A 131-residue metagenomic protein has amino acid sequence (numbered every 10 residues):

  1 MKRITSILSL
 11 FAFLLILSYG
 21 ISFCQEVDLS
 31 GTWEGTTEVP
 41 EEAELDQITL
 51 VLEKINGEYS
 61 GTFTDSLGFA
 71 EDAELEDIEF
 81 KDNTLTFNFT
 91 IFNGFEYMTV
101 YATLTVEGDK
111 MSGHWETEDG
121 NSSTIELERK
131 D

Functional and structural regions predicted by a protein language model:
M1-L10: Bacterial N-terminal signal peptides that target proteins for export
S9-Y19: Bacterial N-terminal signal peptides
Q25-E107, S112-D131: Central antiparallel beta-sheet cores of small beta-barrel/beta-sandwich binding domains
